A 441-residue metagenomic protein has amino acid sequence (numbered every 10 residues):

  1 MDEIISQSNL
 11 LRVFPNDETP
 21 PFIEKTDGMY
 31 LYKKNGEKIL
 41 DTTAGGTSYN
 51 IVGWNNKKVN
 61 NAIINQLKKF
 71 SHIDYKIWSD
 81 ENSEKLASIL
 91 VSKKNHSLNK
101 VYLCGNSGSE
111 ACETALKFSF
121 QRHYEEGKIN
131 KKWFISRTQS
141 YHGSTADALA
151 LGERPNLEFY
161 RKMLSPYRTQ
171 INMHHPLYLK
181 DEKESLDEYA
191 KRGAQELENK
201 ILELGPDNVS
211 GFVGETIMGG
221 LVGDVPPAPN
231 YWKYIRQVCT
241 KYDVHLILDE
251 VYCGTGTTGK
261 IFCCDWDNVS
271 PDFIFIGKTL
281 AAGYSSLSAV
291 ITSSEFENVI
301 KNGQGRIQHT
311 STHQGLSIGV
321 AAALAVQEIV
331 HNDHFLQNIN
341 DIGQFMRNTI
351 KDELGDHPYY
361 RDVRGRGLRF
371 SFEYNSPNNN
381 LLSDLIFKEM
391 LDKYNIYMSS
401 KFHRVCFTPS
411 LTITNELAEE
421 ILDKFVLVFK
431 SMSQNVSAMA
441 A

Functional and structural regions predicted by a protein language model:
M1-A441: Conserved N-terminal phosphate-binding loop of PLP-dependent enzymes in the Aspartate aminotransferase
